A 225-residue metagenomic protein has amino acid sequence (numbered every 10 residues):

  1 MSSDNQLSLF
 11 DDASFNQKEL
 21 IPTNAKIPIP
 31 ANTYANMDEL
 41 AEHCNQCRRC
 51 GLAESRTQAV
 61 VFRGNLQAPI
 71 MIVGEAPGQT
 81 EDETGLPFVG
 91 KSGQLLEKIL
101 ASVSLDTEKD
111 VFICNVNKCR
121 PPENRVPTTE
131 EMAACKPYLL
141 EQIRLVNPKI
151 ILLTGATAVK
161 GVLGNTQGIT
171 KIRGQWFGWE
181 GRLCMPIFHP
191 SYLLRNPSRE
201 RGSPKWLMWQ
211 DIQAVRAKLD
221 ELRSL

Functional and structural regions predicted by a protein language model:
S2-L225: A polyanion-binding, active-site-adjacent surface
